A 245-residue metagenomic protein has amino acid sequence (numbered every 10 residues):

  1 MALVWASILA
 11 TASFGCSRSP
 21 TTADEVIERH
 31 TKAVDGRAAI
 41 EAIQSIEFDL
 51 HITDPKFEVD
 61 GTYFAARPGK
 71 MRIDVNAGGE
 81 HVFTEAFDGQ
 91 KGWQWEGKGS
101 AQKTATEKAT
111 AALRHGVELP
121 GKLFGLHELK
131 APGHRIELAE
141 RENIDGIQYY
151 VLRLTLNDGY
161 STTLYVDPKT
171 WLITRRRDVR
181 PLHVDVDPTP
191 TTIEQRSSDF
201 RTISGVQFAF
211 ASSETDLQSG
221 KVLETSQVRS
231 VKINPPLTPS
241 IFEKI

Functional and structural regions predicted by a protein language model:
M1-A2, G92: N-terminal export leaders
A2-S13: Bacterial N-terminal signal peptides
A12-T21, E243-I245: Basic/polar N-terminal segments that are highly enriched at the extreme N-terminus, encompassing both cleavable
C16-S19, E25-G99, P132-E140: N-terminal mature ectodomain segment of secretory-pathway/periplasmic proteins
G61, T84, K103-T104, V151 (+2 more regions): Short capping micro-motif at the N-terminus of alpha-helices
Q94-K122: Acidic/charged, solvent-exposed loop-and-adjacent secondary-structure segments enriched in E/D, K/R, S/T, and G/P
R114-R153, T174-R177: Short, conserved active-site entrance elements at the starts or edges of catalytic domains
D145-K244: Gly/Pro-enriched, hydrophobic low-complexity segments that function as extracytoplasmic propeptides/linkers
